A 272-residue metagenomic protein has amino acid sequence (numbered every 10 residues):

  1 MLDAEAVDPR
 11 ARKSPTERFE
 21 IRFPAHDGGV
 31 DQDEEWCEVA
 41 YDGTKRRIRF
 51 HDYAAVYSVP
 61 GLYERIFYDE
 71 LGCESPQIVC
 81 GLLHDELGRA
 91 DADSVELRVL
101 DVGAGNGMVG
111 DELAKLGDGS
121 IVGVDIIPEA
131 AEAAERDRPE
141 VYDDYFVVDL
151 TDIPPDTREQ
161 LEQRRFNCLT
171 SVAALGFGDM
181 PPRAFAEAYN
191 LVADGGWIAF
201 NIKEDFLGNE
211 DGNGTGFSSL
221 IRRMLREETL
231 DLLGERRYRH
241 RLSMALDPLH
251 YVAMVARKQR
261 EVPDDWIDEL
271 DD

Functional and structural regions predicted by a protein language model:
L2-R49: N-terminal auxiliary segments of SAM/dcSAM-dependent transferases
C73-V95: Conserved alpha-helix/loop element of class I SAM-dependent methyltransferases that forms part of the SAM/SAH-binding
S94-G105: Conserved class I S-adenosyl-L-methionine
L100, M108-T157: Class I SAM-dependent methyltransferase SAM/SAH-binding core
D156-L169: A short acidic, Gly/Pro-enriched loop at the edge of an enzyme's catalytic core that lines a small-molecule cofactor
F166-P181: A short SAM/SAH-binding and catalytic strip from SAM-dependent methyltransferases
R183-D194: A short glycine-rich, Lys/Arg-flanked "PGG" loop and its adjoining helix->strand segment in the class I
G195-K203: Conserved beta-strand signature within the Rossmann-like core of class I S-adenosyl-L-methionine
